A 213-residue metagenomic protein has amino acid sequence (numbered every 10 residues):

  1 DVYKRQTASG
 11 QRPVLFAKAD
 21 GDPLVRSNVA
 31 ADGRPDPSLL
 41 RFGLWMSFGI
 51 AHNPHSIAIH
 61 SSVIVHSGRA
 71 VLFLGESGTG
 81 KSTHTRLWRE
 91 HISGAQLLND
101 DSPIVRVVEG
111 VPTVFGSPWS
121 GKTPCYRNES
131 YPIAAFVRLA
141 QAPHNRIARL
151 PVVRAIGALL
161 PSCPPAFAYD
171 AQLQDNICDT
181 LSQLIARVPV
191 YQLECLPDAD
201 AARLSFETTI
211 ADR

Functional and structural regions predicted by a protein language model:
V2-Y3: Short, small-residue-biased leader/transition segments that mark boundaries at the very start of proteins
T7-R69: Extreme N-terminal, non-catalytic leader segments that precede Walker-type/kinase nucleotide-binding cores
H60-S62, H66-E76, E90-R213: Glycine-rich, often acidic-flanked micro-motifs that create phosphate/phosphodiester-binding or positioning elements
K81: Conserved lysine of the Walker
H84-T85: Post-Walker A alpha-helix
